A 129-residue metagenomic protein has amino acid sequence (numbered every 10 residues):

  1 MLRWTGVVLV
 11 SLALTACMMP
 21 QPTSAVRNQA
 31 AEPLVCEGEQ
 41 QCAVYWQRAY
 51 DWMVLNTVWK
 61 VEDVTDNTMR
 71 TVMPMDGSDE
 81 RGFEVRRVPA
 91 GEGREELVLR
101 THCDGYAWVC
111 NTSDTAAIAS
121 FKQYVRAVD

Functional and structural regions predicted by a protein language model:
M1-L9: Bacterial N-terminal signal peptides that target proteins for export
A13-A16: C-terminal motif of bacterial Sec signal peptides marking the signal peptidase cleavage site
M18-D129: Ser/Thr-rich, low-complexity intrinsically disordered terminal regions
